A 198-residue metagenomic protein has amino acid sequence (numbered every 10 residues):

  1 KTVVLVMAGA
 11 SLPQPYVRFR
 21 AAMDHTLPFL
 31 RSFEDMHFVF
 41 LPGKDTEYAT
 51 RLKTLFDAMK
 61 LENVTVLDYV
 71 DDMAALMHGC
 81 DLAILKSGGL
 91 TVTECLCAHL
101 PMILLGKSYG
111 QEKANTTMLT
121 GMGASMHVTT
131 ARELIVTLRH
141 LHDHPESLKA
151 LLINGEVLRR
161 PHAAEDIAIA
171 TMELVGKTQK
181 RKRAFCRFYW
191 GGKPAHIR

Functional and structural regions predicted by a protein language model:
K1-G79: Donor-nucleotide binding loops and adjacent catalytic segments primarily of GT-B fold Leloir glycosyltransferases
T65-D68, S125-A131: Short acidic-hydrophobic, aromatic-tinged amphipathic segments that line or gate anion-handling sites
A74, V92-A98, T117: Short alpha-helical segment that forms part of, or immediately flanks, the ligand-binding pocket in carbohydrate-active
H78-S87: Acidic donor-binding loop of glycosyltransferase active sites
D81, H99-P101: A short alpha->beta transition loop at the rim of the catalytic pocket in nucleotide-sugar-dependent
H99, N115-A124: Acidic, glycine-centered active-site loop in nucleotide-sugar glycosyltransferases
G121-M122, T130-E146: C-terminal "capping" alpha-helix adjacent to the active site of nucleotide-linked donor transferases in cell-envelope
E146-R198: C-terminal amphipathic helix plus adjacent low-complexity, charged tail appended to glycosyltransferase catalytic
